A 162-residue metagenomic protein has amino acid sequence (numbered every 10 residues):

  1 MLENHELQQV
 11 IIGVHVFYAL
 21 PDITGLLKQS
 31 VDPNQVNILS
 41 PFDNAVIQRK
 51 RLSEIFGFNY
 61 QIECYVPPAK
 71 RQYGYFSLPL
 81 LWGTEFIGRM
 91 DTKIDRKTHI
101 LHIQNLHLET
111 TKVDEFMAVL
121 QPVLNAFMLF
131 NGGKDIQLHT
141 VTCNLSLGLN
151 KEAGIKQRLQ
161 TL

Functional and structural regions predicted by a protein language model:
M1-L162: Long, charged, low-complexity, helical-prone intrinsically disordered regions
